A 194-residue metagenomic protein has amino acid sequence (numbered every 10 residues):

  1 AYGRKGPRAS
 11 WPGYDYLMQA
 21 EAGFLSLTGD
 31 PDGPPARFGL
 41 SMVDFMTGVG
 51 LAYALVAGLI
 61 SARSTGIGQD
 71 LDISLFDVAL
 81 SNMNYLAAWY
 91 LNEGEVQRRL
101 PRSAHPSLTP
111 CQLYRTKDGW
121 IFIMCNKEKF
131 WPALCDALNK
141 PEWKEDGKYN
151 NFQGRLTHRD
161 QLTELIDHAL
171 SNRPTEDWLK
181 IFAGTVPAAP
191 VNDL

Functional and structural regions predicted by a protein language model:
A1-I121, C125-N126: Active-site-adjacent "lid/gating" segments in soluble enzymes
P110-V191: Aromatic-enriched alpha-helical interface/lid elements that frame and gate functional surfaces
L194: Residue-level "edge-of-site" marker
